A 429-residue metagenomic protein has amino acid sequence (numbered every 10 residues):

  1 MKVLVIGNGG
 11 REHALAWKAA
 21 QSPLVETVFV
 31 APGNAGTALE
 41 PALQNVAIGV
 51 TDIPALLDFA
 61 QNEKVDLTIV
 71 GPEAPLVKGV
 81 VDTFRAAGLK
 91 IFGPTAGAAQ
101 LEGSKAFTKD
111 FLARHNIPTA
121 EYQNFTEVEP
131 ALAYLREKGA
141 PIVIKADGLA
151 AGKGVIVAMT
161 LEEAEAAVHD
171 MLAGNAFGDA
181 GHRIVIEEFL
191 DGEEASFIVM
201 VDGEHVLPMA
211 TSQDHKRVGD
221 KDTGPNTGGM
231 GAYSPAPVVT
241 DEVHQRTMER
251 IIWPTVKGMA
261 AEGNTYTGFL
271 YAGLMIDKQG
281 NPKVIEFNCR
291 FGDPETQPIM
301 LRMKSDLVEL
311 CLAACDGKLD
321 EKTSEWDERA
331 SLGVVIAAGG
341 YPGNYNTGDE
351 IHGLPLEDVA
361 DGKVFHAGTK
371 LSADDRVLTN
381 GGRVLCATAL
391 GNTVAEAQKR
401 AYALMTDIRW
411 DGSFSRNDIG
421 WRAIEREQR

Functional and structural regions predicted by a protein language model:
M1-G97: ATP-binding N-terminal substructure of ATP-dependent carboxylate-amine bond-forming enzymes
A20-P23, A38-L39, N62, F92 (+13 more regions): Solvent-exposed alpha-helices and their adjacent loops that cap or buttress functional pockets in soluble metabolic
N45-T51, Q123-E127, A158: Short acidic-hydrophobic, aromatic-tinged amphipathic segments that line or gate anion-handling sites
P94-G154: A conserved helix-loop-beta module that forms one wall/lid of the active-site cleft in ATP-utilizing catalytic domains
G154, A158-T296: Internal nucleotide-binding/catalytic subdomain
M248-L270, N288-V359, S372: Active-site "cap" helix and flanking loop/linker of ATP-utilizing ligase/carboxylase catalytic domains
T369-A373, L378-R429: Generic C-terminus detector
